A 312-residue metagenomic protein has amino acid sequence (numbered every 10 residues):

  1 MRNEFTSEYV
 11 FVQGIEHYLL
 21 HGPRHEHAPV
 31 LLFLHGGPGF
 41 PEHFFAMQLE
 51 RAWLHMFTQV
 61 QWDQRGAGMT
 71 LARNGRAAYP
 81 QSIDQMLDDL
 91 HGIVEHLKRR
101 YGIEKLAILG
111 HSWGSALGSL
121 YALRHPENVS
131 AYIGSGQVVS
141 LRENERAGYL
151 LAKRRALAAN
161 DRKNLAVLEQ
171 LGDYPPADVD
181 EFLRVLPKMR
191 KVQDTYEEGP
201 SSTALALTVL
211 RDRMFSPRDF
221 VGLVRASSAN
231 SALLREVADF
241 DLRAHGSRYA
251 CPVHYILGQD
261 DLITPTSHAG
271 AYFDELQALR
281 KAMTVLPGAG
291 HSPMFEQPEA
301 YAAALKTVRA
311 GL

Functional and structural regions predicted by a protein language model:
G39-E50: The serine-hydrolase catalytic nucleophile loop
E42-F44, G66-Q81, E143: Glycine-rich "HGGG/HGxG" loop immediately N-terminal to the catalytic nucleophile of the alpha/beta-hydrolase
W53-A72: Conserved alpha/beta-hydrolase
Q85-K105: Conserved acidic catalytic loop of the alpha/beta-hydrolase fold
E104-R146: Conserved hydrolase catalytic core segment
K153-R154, A159-A244, R248-C251: Alpha/beta-hydrolase
Y249, Y255-L257, D261: Short beta-strand/loop motif that positions the catalytic acidic residue of the alpha/beta-hydrolase fold
A289-P298, A302: Catalytic histidine-centered segment of alpha/beta-hydrolase-like enzymes
